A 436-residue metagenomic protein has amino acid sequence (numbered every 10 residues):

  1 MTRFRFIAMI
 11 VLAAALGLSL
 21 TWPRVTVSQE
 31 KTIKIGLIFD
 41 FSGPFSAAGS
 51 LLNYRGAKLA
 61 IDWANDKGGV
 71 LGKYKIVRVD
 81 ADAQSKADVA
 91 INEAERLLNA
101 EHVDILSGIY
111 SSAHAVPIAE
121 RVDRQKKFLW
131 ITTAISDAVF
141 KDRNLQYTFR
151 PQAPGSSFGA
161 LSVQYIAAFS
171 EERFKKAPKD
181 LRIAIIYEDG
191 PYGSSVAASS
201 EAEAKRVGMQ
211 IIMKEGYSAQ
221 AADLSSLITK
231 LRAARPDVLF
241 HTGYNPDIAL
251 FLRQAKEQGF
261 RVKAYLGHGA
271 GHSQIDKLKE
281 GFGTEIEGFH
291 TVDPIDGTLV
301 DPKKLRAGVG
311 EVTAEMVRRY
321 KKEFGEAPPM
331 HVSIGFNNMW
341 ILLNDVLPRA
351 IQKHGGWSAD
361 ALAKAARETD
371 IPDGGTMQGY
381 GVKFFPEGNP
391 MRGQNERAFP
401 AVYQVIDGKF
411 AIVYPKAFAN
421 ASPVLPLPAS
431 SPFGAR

Functional and structural regions predicted by a protein language model:
M1-K34, G434-R436: Short, low-complexity disordered leader/linker segments with a strong preference for bacterial N-terminal type II
E30, A48-N53, G68-D142, P151 (+3 more regions): Beta-alpha junction/loop-to-helix N-cap segments that form part of ligand/metal-binding clefts
E30, Y54-R78, E171-F174, K205-M209: Signal peptide-proximal N-terminal region of secreted/periplasmic/extracellular or secretory-lumen proteins
I33-K58, D82-A87, Y110-S111, I186-S195 (+2 more regions): Extracytoplasmic "Venus flytrap"
F41-P44, A83-A87, S111-V116, A134-F140 (+9 more regions): Solvent-exposed loop/turn segments at secondary-structure junctions within structured extracellular/periplasmic domains
V103-M213, K263-T291: Extracytoplasmic ligand/sensor domains, especially the bilobed periplasmic-binding protein
K256-N337, F410-S422, P428-G434: Extracellular/periplasmic periplasmic-binding protein-like sensory domains
Y320-P329, L343-V413: Segments of small-molecule ligand-sensing domains
